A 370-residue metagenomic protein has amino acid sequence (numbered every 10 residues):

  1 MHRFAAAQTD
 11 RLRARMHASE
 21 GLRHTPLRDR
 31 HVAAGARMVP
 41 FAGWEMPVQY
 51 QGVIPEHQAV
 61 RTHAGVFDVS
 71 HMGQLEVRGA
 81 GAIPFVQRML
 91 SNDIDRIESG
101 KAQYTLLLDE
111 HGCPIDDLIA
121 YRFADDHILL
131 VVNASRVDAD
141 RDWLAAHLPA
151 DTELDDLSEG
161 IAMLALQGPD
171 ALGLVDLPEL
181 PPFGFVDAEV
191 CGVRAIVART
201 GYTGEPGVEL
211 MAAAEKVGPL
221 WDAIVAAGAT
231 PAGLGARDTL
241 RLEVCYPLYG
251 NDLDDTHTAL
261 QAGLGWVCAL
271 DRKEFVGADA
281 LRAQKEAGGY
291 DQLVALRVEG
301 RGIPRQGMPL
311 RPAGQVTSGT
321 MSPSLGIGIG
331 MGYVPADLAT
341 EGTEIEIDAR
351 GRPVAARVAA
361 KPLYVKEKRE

Functional and structural regions predicted by a protein language model:
M1-L108, C113, G235: Acidic, proline/glycine-enriched N-terminal capping motif
H2-A42, M46-V48, F123-E370: Conserved, structured C-terminal
V53-T62, L107-D117, L148-A150, E189-I196 (+1 more regions): Short amphipathic beta-strand starts and helix->beta connectors
D68, D117, E209: Acidic active-site catalytic centers that drive phospho-/nucleotidyl reactions and related ester hydrolyses
L118-R122: Conserved thiamine diphosphate
